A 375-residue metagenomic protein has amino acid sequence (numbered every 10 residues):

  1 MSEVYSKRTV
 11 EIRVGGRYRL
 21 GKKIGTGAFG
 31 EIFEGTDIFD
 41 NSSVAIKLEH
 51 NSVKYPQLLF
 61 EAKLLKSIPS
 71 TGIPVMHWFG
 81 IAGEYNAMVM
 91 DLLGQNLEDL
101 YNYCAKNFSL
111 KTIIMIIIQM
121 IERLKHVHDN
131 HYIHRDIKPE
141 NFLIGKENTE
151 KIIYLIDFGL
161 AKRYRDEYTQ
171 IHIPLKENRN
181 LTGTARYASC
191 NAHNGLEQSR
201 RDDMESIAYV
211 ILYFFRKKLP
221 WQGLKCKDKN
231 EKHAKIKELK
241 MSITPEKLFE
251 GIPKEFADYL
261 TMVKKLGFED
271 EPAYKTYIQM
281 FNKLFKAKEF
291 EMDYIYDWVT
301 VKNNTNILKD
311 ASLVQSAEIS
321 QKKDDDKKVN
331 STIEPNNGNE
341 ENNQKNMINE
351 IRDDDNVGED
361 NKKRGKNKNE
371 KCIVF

Functional and structural regions predicted by a protein language model:
E31: Conserved N-lobe ATP-binding subsite of Hanks-type protein kinase domains, especially the beta3 VAIK lysine
D37-L59: ATP-binding glycine-rich loop module of kinase domains
L64-T71: Structural motif at the C-terminus of the N-lobe alphaC helix and the adjacent alphaC-beta4 loop of the Hanks-type
V75-N86: Short beta-strand micro-motifs within the conserved protein kinase catalytic domain, predominantly in the N-lobe
L93-N102: Structural motif in protein kinase domains
I116-I117: Activation segment signature within eukaryotic-like protein kinase domains
H128-K146: Catalytic-loop of the protein kinase fold
G145-T182: Activation segment/activation loop of eukaryotic-type protein kinase catalytic domains
